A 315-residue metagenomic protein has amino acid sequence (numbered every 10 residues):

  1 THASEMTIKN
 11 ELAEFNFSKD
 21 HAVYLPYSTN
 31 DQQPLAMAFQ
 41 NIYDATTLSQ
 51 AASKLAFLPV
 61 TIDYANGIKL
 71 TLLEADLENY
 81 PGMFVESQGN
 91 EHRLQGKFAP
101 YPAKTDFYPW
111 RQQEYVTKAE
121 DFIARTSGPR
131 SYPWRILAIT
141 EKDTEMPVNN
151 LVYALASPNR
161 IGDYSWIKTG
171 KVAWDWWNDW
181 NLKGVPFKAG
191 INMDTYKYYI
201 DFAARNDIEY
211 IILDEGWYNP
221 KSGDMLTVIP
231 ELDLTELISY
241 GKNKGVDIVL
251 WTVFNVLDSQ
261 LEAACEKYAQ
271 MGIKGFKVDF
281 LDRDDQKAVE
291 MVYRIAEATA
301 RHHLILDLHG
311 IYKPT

Functional and structural regions predicted by a protein language model:
T1-A154: N-terminal accessory beta-strand-rich subdomains and adjacent acidic, glycine-rich linkers that precede catalytic cores
L12, P59, I200, I238 (+1 more regions): Short amphipathic alpha-helical segments and helix-helix/interface helices
F15-F17, V60-I62, L70-L72, W134-A138 (+6 more regions): Generic structural hydrophobic/aromatic packing signal, biased to beta-strands
Y24-P26, W174-W177, W217, W251: Tryptophan-centered motif/residue detector
I123-F202, N206: An acidic-aromatic substrate-binding cleft motif
M193-G216, Y268-G272: Catalytic domains of carbohydrate-active enzymes, especially glycoside hydrolases
D214-T315: Aromatic- and carboxylate-enriched substrate-binding clefts and catalytic-loop regions of carbohydrate-active enzymes
